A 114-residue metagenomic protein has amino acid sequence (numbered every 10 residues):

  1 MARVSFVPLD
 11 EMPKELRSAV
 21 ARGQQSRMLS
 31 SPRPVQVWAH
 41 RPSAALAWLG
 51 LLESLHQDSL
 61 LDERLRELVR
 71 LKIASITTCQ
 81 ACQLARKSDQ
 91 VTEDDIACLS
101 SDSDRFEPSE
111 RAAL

Functional and structural regions predicted by a protein language model:
M1-E63, K87-S88, P108: Mobile cap/lid helix-loop segments that border enzyme active or cofactor-binding sites and regulate substrate access
P34, S100-L114: Short Fe-S-cluster ligation motifs
L51-L52, L99-S101: Short acidic (Asp/Glu) patches
L55-S59, I73, S103: Short amphipathic alpha-helical interaction patches enriched in hydrophobic/aromatic residues with interspersed Lys/Arg
D62-L68, R111-A113: Alpha-helical scaffolds flanking conserved acidic
R66-D89: Short, thiol/selenol-centered motifs that function as redox-active sites or metal-ligating centers
D89-C98: Structured all-alpha helical bundle cores of eukaryotic regulatory proteins
